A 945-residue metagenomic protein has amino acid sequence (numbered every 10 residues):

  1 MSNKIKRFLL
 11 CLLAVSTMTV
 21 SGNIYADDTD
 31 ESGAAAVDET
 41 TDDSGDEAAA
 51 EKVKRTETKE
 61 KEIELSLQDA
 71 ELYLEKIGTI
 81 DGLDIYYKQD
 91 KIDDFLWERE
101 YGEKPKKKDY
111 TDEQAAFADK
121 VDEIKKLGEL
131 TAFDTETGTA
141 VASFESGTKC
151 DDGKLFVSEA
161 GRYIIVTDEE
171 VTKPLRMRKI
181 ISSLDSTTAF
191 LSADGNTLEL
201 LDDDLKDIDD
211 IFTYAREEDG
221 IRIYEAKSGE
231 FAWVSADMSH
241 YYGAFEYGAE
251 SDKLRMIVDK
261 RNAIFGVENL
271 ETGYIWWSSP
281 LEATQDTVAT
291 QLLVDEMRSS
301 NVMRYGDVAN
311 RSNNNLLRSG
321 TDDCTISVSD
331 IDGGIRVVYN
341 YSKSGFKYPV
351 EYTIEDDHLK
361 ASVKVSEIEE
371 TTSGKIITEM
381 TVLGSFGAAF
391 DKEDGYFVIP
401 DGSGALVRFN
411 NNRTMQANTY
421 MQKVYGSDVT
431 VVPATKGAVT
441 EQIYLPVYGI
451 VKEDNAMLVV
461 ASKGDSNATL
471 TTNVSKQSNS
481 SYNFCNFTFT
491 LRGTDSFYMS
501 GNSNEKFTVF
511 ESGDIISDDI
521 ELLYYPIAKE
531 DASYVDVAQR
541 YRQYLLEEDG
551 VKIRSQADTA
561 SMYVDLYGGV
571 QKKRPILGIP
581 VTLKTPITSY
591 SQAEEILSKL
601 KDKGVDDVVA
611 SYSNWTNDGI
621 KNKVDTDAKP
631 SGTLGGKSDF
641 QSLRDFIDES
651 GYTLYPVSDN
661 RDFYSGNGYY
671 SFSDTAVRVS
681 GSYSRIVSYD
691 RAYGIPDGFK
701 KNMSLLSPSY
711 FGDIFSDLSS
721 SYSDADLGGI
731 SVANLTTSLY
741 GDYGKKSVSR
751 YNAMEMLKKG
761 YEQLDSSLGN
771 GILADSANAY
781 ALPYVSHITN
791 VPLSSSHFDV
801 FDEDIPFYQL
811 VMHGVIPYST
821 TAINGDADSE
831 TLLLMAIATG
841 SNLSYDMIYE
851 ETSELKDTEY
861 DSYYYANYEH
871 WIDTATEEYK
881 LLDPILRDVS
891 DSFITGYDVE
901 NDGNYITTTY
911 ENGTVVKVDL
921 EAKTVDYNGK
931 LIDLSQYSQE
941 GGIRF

Functional and structural regions predicted by a protein language model:
S2-L9: Bacterial N-terminal signal peptides that target proteins for export
C11-T19: Bacterial N-terminal signal peptides
T19-E31: Sec-dependent signal peptide cleavage junction
R55-D122, K227-E230, S235-R554, E921 (+1 more regions): N-terminal accessory beta-strand-rich subdomains and adjacent acidic, glycine-rich linkers that precede catalytic cores
Y73-E75, G82-I85, W97, E250-D252 (+8 more regions): Active-site-proximal substrate-binding groove within the catalytic cores of carbohydrate-active enzymes
L155-F156, I164-I165, F190, L198-E199 (+1 more regions): Short beta-strand elements that form the blades of beta-propeller/WD-repeat-like and other beta-sheet-rich scaffold
A560-D645, Y652-Y710: Aromatic-lined carbohydrate-binding/catalytic grooves of carbohydrate-active enzymes
D607-V609, T653-Y655, G728-S731, G771-L773: Structural preference for beta-strand elements that scaffold enzyme active sites
